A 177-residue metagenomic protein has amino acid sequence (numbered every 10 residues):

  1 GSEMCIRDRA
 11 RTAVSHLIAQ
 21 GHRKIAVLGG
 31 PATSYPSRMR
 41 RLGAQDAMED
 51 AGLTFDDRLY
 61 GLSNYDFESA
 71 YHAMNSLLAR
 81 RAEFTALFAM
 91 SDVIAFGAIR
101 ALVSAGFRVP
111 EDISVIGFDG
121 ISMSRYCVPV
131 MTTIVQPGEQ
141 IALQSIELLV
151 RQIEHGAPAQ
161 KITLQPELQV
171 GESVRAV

Functional and structural regions predicted by a protein language model:
S2-V177: Bacterial carbohydrate/catabolite-sensing allosteric modules
